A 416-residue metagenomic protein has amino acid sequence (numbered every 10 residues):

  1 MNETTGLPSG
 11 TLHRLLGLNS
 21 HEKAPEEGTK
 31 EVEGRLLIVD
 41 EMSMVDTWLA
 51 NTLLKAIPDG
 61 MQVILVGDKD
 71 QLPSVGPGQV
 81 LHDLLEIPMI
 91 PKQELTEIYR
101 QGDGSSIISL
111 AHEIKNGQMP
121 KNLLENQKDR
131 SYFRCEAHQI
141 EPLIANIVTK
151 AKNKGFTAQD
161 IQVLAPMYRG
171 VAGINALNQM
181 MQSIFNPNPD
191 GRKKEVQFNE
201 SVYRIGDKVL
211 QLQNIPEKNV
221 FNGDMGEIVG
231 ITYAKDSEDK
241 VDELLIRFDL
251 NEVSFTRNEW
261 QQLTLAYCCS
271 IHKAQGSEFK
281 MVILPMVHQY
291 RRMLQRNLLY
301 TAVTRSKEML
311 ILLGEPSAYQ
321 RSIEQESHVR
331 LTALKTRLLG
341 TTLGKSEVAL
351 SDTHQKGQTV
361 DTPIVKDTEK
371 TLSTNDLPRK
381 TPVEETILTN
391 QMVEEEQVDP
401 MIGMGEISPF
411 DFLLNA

Functional and structural regions predicted by a protein language model:
M1-E125: ASCE P-loop NTPase helicase motor core
R14-L16, S43-M44, K69-P73, Q79-V80 (+7 more regions): Conserved nucleotide-binding/hydrolysis micro-motifs of P-loop NTPases
S20, S183-E195, W260-L265, Q289: Short, structured beta-strand/loop micro-motifs enriched in basic residues and often containing a Trp
K30, K218-M225: Short coil-to-beta-strand transition motifs
D40, D68, L95, M167 (+4 more regions): Residue-level signature of catalytic and energy-coupling elements of molecular machines, predominantly ATP/GTP-dependent
P58, R204-I205, F221, A274: Residue-level recognition of short, solvent-exposed, well-ordered loop/turn junctions that link secondary-structure
K69-L210, I215-K218, G405, F410-D411: Conserved helicase motor core of P-loop NTPases
N116, Q211, D224, G230-A416: C-terminal accessory regions
